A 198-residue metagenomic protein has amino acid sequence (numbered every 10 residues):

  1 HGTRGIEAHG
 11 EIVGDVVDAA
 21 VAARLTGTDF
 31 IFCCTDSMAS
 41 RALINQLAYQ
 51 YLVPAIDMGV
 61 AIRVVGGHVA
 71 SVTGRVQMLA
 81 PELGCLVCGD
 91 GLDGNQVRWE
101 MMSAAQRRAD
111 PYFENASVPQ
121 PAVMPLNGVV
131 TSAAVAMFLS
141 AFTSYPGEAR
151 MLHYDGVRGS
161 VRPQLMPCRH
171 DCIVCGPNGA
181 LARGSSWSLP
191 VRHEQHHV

Functional and structural regions predicted by a protein language model:
H1-G5: Glycine-rich phosphate-binding loop and adjoining beta1-alpha1-beta2 segment of Rossmann-like nucleotide-binding folds
I6-I12: Rossmann-fold cofactor-recognition segment
I12-A20: Conserved SAM/SAH-binding loop
A20-V198: Glycine-rich phosphate/adenylate-binding loop
